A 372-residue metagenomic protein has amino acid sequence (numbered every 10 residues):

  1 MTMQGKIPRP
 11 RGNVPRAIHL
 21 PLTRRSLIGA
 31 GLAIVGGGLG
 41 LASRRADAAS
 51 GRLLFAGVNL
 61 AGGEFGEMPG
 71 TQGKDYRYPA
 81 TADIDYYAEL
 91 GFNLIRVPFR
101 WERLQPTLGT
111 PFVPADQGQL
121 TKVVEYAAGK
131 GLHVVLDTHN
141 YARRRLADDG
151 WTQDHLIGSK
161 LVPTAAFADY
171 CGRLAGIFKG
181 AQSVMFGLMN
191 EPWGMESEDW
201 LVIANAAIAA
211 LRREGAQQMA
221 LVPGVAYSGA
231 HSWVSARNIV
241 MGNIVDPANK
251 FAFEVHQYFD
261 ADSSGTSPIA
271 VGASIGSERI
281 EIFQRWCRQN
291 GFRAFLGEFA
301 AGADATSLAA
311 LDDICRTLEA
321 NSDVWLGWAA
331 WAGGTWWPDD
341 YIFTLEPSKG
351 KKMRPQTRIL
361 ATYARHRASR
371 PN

Functional and structural regions predicted by a protein language model:
K6-V35: N-terminal secretory signal peptides and thylakoid transit peptides that target proteins across membranes
L20-P21, L41-L54: C-terminal segment of N-terminal export signals and the immediately downstream linker at the start of the mature
G36-G40: Hydrophobic h-region of N-terminal signal peptides that target proteins for export in Gram-negative bacteria
G51-A236: Active-site mouth of glycoside hydrolases
Y76, D169, G176, G180-M185 (+2 more regions): Extracellular glycoside hydrolase catalytic/binding regions
R316-T317, N321-N372: Extended, alpha-helix-rich binding/interface surfaces that flank or overlap catalytic cores and mediate recognition
